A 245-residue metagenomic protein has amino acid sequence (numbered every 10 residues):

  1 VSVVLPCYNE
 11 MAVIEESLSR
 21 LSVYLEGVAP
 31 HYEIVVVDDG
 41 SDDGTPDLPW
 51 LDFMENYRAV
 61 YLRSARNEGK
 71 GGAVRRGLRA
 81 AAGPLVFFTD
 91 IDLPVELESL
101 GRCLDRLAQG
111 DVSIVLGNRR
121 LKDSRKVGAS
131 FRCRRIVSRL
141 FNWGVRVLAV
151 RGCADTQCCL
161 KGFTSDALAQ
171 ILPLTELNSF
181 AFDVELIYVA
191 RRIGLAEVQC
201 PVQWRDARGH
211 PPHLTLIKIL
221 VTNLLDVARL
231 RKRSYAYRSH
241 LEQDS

Functional and structural regions predicted by a protein language model:
V1, V150, L174-S245: Hydrophobic helical membrane-anchoring modules
C7, V37-D39, S64: Conserved sequence signature across two-component system core domains
E10-L25: Short, well-formed alpha-helical segments that are part of the catalytic scaffolds of diverse glycosyltransferases
E10-V13, S41, K70, E96: Donor nucleotide-sugar binding loop of glycosyltransferases
Y32-V35, P46-A80: Conserved donor nucleotide-binding strand/loop of the catalytic core
D38-D47, L93: A conserved acidic beta->alpha catalytic loop
S64-A80, L85, L97-F180, D206-L224: Acceptor/aglycone-binding surface of glycosyltransferases and processive sugar-polymer synthases
